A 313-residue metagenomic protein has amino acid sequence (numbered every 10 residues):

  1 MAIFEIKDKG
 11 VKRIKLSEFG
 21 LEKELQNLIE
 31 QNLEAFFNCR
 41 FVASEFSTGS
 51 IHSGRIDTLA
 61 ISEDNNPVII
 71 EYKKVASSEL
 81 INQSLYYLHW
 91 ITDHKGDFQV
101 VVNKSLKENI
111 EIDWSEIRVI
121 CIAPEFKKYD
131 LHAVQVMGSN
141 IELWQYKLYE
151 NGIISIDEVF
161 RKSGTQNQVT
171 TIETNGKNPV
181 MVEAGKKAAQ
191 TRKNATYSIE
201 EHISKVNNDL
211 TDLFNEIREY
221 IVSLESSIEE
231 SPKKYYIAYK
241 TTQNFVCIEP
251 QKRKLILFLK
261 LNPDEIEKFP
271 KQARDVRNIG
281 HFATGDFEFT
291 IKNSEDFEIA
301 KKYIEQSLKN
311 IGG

Functional and structural regions predicted by a protein language model:
M1-S223, E229-P232, Y236-C247, Q251 (+4 more regions): Charged, terminal alpha-helix-loop-beta segments that serve as non-catalytic nucleic-acid engagement and/or assembly
V246-I291: Intrinsically disordered, low-complexity regulatory segments enriched in Ser/Thr/Pro and charged residues
I279-G313: Well-ordered alpha/beta subsegment
